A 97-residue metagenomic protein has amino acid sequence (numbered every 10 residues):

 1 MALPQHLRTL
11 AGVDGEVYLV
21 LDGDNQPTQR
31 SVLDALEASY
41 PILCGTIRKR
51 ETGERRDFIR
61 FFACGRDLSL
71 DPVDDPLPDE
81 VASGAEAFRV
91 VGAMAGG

Functional and structural regions predicted by a protein language model:
M1-G96: Ubiquitin-like/PB1-type beta-grasp interaction modules and other compact soluble beta-rich domains
